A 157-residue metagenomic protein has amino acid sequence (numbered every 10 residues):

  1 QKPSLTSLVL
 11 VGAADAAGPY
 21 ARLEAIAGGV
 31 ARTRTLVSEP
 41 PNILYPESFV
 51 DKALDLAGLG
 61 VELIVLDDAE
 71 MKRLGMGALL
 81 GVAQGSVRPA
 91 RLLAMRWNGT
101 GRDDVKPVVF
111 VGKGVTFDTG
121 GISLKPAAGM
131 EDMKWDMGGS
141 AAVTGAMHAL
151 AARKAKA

Functional and structural regions predicted by a protein language model:
Q1-T116, A149-R153: N-terminal hydrophobic/helix-forming segments and targeting peptides
A53, V108-F110, L124-A157: Alpha-helical metal-binding/catalytic segments enriched in His/Glu/Asp
F117-L124: Short acidic/His/Gly/Ser-rich catalytic and metal-binding motifs that mark active-site loops of diverse hydrolases
